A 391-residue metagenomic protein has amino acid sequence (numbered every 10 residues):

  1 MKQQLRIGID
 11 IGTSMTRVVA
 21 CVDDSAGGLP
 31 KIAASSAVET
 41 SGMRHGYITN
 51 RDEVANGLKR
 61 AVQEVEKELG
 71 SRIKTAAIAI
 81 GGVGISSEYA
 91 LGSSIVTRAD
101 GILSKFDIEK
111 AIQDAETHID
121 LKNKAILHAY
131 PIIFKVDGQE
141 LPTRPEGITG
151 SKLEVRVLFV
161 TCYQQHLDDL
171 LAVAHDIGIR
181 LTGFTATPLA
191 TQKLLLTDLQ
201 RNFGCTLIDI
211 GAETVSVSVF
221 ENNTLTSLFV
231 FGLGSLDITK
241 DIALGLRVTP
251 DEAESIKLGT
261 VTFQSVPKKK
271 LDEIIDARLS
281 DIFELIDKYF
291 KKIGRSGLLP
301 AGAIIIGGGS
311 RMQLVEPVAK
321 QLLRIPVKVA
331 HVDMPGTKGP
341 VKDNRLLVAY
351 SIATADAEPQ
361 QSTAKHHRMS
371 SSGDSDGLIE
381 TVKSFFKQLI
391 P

Functional and structural regions predicted by a protein language model:
M1-M15, V19-T206, T226, T260 (+3 more regions): Nucleotide/phosphate-binding catalytic cleft detector across ATP-hydrolyzing and phosphate-transferring enzymes
I9, V18, I78, A174 (+5 more regions): Residue-level signature of catalytic and energy-coupling elements of molecular machines, predominantly ATP/GTP-dependent
G12, L158, T239, A243-I293: Gly/charged contiguous loops adjacent to phosphate- or pyrophosphate-bearing nucleotide/cofactor binding elements
D23-S25, Q200-R201, N222, V318-R324: Short, solvent-exposed amphipathic alpha-helical segments in soluble enzyme and RNA/protein-processing domains
G81, L298-L322: Glycine-rich phosphate-binding loops at beta-strand->alpha-helix junctions
K105-E109, L322-A349: Conserved phosphate-binding/catalytic loops in two-lobed NTP-binding clefts
K193-V261: Acidic, glycine-rich loop-and-beta core segments that form the ion-binding/anion-interacting portion of active sites
Y289-G297, A301-G308, K328-G336: Hydrophobic alpha-helical bundle architecture
